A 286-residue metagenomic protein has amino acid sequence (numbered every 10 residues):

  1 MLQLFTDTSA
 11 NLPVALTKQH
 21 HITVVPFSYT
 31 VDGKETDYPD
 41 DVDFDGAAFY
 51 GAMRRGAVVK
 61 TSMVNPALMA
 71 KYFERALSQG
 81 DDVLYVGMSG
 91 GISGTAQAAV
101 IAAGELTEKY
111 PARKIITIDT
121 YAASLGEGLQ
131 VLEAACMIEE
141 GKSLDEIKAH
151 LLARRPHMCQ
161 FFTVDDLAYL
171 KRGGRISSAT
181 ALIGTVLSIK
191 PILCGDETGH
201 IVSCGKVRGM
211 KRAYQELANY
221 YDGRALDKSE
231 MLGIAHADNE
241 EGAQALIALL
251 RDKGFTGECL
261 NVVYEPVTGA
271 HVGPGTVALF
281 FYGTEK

Functional and structural regions predicted by a protein language model:
M1, Q79-D82, F255: Short loop/turn motifs at secondary-structure junctions
Q3, S9-T17, I22-T30, T36 (+6 more regions): Mixed-charge interfacial surface used for oligomerization/domain docking and macromolecular partner engagement
E35-A98, G104-E108: Class I S-adenosyl-L-methionine
L84, R113-K114: Generic beta-strand structural signal
G87, I116-T117: A glycine-rich beta-strand to alpha-helix segment that forms a phosphate/ribose-binding loop at ligand/cofactor sites
